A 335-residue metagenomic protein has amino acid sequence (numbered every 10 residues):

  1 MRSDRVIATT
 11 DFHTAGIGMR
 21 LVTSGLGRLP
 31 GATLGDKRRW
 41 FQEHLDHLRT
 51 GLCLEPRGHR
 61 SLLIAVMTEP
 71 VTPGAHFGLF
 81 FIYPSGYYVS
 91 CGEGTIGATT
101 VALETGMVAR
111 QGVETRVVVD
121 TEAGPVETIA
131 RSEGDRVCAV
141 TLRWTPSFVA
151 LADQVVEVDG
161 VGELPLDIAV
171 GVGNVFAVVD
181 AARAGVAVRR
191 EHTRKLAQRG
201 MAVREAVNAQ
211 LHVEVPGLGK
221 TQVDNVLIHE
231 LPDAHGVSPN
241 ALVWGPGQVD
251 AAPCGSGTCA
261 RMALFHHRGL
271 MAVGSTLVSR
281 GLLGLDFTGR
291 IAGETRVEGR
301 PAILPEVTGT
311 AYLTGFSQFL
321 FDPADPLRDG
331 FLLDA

Functional and structural regions predicted by a protein language model:
M1-S90, G97-A335: Active-site proximal loop and beta-alpha junction motif in alpha/beta enzyme cores
